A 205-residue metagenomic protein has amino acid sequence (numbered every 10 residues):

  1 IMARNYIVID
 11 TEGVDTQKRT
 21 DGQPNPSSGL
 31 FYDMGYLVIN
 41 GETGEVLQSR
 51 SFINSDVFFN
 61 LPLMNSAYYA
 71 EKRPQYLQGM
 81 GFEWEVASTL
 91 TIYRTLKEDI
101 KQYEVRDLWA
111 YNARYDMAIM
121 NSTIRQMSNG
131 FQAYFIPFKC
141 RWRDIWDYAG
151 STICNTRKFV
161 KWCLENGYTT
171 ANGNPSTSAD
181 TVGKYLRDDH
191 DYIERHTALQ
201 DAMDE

Functional and structural regions predicted by a protein language model:
A3-T123: Conserved non-catalytic scaffold segment of RNase H-like nuclease domains
S51-D56, Y134-I153: A short, structured active-site edge motif that brings together acidic residues
L77-W84, N129-I136, D189-E194: Short, polar/flexible loop-turn hinges at active-site or ligand-entry regions and domain interfaces
Y103-R114, A118-I124, C163-E205: Acidic, Mg2+-coordinating catalytic module of metal-dependent nucleases/exonucleases that use a two-metal-ion mechanism
Y115-R143: Substrate-recognition/cap helix-loop segment adjacent to the acidic, metal-dependent catalytic center of Asp-based
W142-T170: Short alpha-helix plus adjacent loop in nuclease-associated cores
